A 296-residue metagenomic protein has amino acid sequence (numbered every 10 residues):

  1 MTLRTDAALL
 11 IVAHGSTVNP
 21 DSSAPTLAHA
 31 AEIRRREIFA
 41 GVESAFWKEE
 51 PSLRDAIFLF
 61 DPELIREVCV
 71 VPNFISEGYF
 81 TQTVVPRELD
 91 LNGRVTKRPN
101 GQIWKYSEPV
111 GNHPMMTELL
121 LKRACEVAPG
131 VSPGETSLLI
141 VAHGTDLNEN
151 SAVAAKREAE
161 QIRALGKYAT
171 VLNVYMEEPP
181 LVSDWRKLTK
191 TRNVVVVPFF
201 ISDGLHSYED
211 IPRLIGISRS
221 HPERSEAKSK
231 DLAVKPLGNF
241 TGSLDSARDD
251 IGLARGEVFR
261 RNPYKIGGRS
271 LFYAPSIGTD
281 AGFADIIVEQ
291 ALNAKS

Functional and structural regions predicted by a protein language model:
M1-S296: Active-site-proximal alpha-helix that buttresses catalytic centers in soluble enzyme cores
